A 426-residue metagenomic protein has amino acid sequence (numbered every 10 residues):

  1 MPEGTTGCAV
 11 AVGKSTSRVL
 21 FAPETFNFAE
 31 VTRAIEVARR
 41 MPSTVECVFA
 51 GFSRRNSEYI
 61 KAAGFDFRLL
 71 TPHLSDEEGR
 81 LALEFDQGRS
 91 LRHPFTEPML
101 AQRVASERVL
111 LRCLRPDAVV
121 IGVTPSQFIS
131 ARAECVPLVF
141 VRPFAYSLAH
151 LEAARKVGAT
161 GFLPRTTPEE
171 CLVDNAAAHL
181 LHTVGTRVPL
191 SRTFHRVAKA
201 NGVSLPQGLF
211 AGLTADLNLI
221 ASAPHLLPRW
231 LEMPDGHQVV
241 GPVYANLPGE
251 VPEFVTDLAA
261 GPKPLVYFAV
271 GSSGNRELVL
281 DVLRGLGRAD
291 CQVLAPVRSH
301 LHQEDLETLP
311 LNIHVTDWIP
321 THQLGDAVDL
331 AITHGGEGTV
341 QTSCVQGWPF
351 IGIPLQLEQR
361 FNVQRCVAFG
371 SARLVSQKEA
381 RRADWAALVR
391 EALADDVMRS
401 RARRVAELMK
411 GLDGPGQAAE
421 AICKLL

Functional and structural regions predicted by a protein language model:
P2-S130, V136-L151, R155, F162-T167 (+1 more regions): Glycosyltransferase specificity loop/lid
T6, A38-R40, S222-L330: Donor-nucleotide binding loops and adjacent catalytic segments primarily of GT-B fold Leloir glycosyltransferases
G7-G13, Q207-A211, T256-A259: Short boundary motifs at domain starts and secondary-structure transition points
S15, T214-A215, M233, P262: A generic structural signal for well-ordered coil/turn residues at beta-strand boundaries that shape enzyme active-site
P23, S90-F95, L111, L190-H195 (+2 more regions): Short, basic, glycine/proline-bearing loop/turn elements
E58-Y59, I129-S130, G208-G212, P228-L231 (+1 more regions): A general structural signal for short secondary-structure junctions and capping/turn motifs
V139-P228, P234: Active-site-proximal region of nucleotide-activated glycan assembly enzymes, centered on histidine/acidic-rich loops
